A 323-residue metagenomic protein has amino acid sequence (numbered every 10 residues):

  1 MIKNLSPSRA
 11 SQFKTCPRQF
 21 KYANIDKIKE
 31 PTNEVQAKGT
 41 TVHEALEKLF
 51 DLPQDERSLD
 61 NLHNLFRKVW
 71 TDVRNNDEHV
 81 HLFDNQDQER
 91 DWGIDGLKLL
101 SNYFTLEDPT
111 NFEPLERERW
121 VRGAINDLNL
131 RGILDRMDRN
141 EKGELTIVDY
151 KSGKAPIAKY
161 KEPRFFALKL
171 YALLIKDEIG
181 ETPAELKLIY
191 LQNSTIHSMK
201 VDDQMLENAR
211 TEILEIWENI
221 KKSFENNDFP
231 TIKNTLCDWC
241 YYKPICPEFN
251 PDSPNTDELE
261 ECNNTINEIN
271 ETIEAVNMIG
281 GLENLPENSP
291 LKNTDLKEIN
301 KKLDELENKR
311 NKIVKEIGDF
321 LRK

Functional and structural regions predicted by a protein language model:
M1-Q36, E268, I273-M278, R310-K323: C-terminal, charged and often intrinsically disordered regions of DNA end-processing helicases and nucleases
N4-L5, I175-K302, G318: Metal-dependent nuclease catalytic regions and adjoining charged, substrate-binding loops involved in nucleic-acid end
S11, T15-Q54, G93-L97, E118: Nuclease catalytic cores
F13-F20, T40-T41, S58-V80, E181-N193: Short, compositionally biased low-complexity segments
P17-E30, D77-H79, I147, G153 (+1 more regions): Short amphipathic alpha-helical segments and their helix-coil junctions
Q19-D26, H43-E44, N75, V148-S152 (+2 more regions): Short acidic (Asp/Glu) and glycine-rich catalytic loops that position anionic groups and cofactors
A45-R117, I279-E305, K309-K312, E316-R322: A non-catalytic, helix-rich entry segment at domain boundaries
F112-L115, R119-E215: Mg2+/Mn2+-dependent nuclease catalytic core
